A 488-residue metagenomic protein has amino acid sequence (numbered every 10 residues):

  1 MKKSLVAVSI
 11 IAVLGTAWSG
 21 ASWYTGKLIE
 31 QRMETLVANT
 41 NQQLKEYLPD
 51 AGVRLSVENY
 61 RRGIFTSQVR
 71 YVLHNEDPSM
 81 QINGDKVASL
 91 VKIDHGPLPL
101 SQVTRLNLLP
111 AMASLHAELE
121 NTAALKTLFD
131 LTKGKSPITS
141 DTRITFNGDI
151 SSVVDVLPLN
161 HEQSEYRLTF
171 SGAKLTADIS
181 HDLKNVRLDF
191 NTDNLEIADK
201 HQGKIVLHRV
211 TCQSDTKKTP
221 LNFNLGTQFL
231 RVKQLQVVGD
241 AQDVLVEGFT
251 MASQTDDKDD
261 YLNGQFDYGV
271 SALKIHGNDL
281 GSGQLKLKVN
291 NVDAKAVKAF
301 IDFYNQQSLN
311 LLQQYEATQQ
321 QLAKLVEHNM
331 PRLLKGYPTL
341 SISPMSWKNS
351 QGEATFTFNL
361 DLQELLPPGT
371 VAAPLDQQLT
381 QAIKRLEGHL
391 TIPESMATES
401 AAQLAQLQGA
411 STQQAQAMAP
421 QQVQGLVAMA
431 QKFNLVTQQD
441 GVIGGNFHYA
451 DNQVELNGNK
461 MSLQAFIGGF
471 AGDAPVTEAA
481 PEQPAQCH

Functional and structural regions predicted by a protein language model:
M1-L5: Positively charged n-region of N-terminal signal peptides that target proteins for export
V8-S9, T16-H488: Glycine-rich, small/hydroxylated-residue low-complexity segments
